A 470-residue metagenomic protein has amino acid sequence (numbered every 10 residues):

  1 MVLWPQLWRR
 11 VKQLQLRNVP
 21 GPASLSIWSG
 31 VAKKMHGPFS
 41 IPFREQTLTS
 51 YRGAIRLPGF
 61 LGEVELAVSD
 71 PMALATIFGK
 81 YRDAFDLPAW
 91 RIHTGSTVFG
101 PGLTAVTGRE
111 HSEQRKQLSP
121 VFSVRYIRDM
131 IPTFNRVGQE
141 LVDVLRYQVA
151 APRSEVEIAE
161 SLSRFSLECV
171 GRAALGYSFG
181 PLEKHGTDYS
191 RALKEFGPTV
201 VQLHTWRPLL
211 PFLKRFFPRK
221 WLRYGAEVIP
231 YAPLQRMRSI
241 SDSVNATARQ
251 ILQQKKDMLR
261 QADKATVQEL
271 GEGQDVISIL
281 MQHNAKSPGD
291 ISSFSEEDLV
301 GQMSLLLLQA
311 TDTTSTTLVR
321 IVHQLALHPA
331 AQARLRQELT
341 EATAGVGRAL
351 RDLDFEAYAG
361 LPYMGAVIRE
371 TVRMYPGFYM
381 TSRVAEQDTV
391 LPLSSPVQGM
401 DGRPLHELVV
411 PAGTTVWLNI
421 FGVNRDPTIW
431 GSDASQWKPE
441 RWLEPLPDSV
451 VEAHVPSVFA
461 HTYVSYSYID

Functional and structural regions predicted by a protein language model:
M1, P58-E65, R125-R136, Y147-R172 (+5 more regions): Cytochrome P450
M1-E113, R128, P132-Y147, F165 (+6 more regions): N-terminal membrane-proximal hinge/A-helix region immediately C-terminal to the signal-anchor transmembrane segment
G21-S24, N135, S190-E195, K264-D275 (+5 more regions): Cytochrome P450 I-helix active-site segment
F122, R128, L306-S315, H323 (+1 more regions): Cytochrome P450 heme-iron axial ligand motif
D143, F179, P329-Q332, S449 (+1 more regions): Cytochrome P450 heme-binding "Cys pocket" and the immediately downstream C-terminal segment
R236-T317: Conserved cytochrome P450 catalytic core segment spanning the I/J/K helices
T313-E338, D470: Cytochrome P450 catalytic-core helices
G377-M380, G399-M400, P404, A412 (+1 more regions): Conserved cytochrome P450 K-helix/beta-meander segment immediately N-terminal to the heme-binding cysteine loop
